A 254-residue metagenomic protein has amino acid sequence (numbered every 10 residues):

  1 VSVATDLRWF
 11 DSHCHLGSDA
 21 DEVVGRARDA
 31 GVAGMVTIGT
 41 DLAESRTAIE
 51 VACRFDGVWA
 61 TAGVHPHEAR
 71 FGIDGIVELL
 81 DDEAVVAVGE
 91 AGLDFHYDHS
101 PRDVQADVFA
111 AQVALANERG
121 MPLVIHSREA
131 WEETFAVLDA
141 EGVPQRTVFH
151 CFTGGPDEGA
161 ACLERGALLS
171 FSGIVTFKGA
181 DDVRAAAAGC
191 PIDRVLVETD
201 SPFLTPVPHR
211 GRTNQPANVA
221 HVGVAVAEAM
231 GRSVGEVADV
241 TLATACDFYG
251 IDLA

Functional and structural regions predicted by a protein language model:
V1-A254: Mid-domain alpha/beta scaffold segments of enzyme catalytic cores
